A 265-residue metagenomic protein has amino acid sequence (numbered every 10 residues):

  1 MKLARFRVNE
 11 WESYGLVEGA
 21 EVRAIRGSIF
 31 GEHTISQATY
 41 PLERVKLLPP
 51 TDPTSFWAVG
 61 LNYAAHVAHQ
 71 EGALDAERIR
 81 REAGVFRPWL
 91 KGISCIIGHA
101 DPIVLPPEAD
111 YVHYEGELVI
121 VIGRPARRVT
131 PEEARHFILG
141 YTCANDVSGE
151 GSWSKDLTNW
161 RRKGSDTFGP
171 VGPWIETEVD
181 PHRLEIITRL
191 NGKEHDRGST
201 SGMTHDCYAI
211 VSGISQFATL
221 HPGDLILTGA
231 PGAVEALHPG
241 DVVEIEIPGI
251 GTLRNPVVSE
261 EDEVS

Functional and structural regions predicted by a protein language model:
M1-F86, V179, R189, V242-E246 (+1 more regions): N-terminal non-catalytic cap/leader segment that marks the start of a structured domain
A20, S94, G123-A126, V147-S148 (+3 more regions): Short loop segments at secondary-structure junctions
K46-L48, E77-R78, I103-V112, A126-E133 (+2 more regions): A generic local secondary-structure boundary/capping motif
K46-P50, H66, E150-S265: Catalytic-pocket segment enriched in acidic/His residues
N62, V119-A144: RNA pseudouridine synthases
R80-A100: A gly/proline- and charged-residue-enriched helix-loop-helix capping module
H99-D101, E108, G116-L118: Ligand-binding beta-strand-loop-alpha-helix segment within the catalytic cores of soluble metabolic enzymes
